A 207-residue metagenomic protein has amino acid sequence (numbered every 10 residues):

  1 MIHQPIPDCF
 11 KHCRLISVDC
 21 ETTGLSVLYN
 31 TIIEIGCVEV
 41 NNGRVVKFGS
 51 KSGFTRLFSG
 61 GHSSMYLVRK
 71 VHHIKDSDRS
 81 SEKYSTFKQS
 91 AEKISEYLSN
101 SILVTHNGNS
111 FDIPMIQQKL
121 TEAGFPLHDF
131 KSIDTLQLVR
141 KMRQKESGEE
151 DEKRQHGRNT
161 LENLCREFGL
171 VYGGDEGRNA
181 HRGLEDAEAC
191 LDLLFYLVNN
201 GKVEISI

Functional and structural regions predicted by a protein language model:
M1-F10, E167-G169, G173, E188-I207: Acidic two-metal-ion nuclease catalytic site recognized across multiple nuclease folds, prominently DnaQ/RNase D-T
I2-F130, G148-Q155, L161-L170, G174-D175 (+1 more regions): Conserved non-catalytic scaffold segment of RNase H-like nuclease domains
K119-A123, K141, K145, E167 (+1 more regions): Active-site catalytic microenvironments for nucleophilic, acid-base chemistry
P126-K141: Conserved beta-strand -> loop -> alpha-helix junction used to position metal-binding or nucleic-acid-contacting
E185: Acidic donor-binding loop at a coil-to-helix junction in glycosyltransferase catalytic cores that engages
